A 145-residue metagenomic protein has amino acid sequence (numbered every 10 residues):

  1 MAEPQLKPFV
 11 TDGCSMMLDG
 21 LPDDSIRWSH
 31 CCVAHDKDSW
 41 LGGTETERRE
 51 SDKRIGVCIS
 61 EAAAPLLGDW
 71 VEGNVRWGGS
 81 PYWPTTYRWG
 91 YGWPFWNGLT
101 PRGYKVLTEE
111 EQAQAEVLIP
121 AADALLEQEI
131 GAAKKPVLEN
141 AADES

Functional and structural regions predicted by a protein language model:
M1-S145: Extended terminal accessory/targeting regions
